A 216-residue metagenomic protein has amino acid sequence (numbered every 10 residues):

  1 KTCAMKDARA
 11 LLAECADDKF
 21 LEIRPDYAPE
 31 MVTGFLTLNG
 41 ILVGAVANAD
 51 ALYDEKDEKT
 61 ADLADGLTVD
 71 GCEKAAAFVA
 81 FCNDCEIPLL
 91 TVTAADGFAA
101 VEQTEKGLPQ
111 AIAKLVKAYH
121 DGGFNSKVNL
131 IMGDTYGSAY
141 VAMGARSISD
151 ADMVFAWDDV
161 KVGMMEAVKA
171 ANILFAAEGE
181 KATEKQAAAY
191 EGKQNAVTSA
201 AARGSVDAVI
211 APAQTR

Functional and structural regions predicted by a protein language model:
K1-R216: Ligand-binding clefts of soluble mixed alpha/beta catalytic domains
